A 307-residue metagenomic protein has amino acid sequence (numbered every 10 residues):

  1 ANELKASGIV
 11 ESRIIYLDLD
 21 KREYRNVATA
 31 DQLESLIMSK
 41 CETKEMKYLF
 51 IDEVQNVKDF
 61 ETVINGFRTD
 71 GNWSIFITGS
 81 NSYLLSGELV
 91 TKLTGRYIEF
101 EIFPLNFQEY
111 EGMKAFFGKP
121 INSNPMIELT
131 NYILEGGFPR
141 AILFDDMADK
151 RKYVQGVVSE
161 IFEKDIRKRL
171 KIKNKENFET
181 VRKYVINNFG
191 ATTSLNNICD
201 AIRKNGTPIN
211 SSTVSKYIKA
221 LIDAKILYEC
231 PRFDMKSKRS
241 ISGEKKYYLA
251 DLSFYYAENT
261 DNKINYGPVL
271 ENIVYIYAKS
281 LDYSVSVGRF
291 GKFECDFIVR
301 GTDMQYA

Functional and structural regions predicted by a protein language model:
A1-E11: P-loop NTPase Walker A phosphate-binding motif
R13-K47: Short glycine-rich substrate-engagement loop in P-loop NTPases that contacts/grips substrate
N26-T29, V54-I64, R68, G87-E88: Conserved ATPase-coupling elements of RecA-like P-loop NTPase cores
C41-F60: Conserved P-loop NTPase "ATPase switch" module shared by AAA+ and STAND
Y48-L49, F76, K292, Q305-A307: Hydrophobic "anchor" residues on beta-strands that sit immediately upstream of conserved functional sites
F50, S74-S80, E101: Structural recognition of the conserved hydrophobic beta-strand(s) that form the central parallel beta-sheet of P-loop
S80-S82, G87-T192: Interdomain motor-coupling "hinge/lid" segment immediately C-terminal to the ATP-binding subdomain of NTP-driven enzymes
M147-Q305: Accessory nucleic acid-recognition modules appended to NTPase machines
